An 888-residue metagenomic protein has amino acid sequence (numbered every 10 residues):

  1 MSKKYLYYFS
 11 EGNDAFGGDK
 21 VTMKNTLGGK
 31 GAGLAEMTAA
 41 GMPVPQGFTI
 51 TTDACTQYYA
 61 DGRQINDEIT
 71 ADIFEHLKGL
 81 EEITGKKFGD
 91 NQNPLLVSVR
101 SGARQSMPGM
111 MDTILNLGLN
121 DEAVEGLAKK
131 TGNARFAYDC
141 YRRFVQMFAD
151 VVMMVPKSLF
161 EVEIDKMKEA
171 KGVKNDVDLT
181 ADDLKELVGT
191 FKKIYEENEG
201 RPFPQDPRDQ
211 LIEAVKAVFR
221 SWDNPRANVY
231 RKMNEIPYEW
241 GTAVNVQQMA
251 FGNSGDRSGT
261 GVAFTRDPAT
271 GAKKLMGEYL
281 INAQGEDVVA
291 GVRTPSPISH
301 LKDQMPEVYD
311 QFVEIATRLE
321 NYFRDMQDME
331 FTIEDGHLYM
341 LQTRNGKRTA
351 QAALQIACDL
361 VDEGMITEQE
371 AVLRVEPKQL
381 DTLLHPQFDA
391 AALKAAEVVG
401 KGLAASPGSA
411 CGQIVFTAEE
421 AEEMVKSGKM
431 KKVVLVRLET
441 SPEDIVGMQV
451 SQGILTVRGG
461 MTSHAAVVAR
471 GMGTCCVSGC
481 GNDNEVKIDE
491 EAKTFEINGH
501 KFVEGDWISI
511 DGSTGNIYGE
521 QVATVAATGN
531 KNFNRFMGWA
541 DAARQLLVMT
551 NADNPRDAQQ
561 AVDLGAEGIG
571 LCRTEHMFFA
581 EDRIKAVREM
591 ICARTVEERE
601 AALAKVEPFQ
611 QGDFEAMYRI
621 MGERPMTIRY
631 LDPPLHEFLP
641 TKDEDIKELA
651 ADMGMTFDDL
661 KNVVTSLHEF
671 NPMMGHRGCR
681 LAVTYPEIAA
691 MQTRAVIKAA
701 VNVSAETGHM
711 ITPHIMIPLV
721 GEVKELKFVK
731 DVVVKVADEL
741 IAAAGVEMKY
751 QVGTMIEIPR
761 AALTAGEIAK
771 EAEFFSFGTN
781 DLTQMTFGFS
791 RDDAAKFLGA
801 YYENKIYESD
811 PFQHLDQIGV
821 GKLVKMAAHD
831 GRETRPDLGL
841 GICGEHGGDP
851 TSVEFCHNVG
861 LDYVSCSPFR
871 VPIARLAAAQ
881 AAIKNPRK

Functional and structural regions predicted by a protein language model:
M1-A396, K431-V434, S441-V446, Q452 (+9 more regions): Nucleotide/phosphate-binding sheet-loop regions of phosphoryl- and nucleotidyl-transfer enzymes
T49, D53, T440, G459-M461 (+11 more regions): Short, ordered loop/turn segments at secondary-structure junctions
R100, G529-N532, W539-K888: Conserved alpha/beta-domain cores
R318, A492-N498: Short alpha-helix capping/helix-loop boundary micro-motifs
M365-V450, N516-V522, F533, M537-D541 (+1 more regions): Protease-associated
Q452-R458, C476, G841: A short, small-residue-rich loop immediately preceding and capping a beta-strand
N482-T494: Short, structured beta-strand/loop micro-motifs enriched in basic residues and often containing a Trp
